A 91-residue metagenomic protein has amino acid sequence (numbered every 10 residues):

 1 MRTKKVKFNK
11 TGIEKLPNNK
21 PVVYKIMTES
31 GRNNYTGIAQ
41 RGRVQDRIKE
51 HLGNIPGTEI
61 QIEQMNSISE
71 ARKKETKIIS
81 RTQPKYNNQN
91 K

Functional and structural regions predicted by a protein language model:
M1-E59, S69-K77: GIY-YIG nuclease catalytic motif and its immediate N-terminal context
E50, K77-N88: Short arginine-rich
